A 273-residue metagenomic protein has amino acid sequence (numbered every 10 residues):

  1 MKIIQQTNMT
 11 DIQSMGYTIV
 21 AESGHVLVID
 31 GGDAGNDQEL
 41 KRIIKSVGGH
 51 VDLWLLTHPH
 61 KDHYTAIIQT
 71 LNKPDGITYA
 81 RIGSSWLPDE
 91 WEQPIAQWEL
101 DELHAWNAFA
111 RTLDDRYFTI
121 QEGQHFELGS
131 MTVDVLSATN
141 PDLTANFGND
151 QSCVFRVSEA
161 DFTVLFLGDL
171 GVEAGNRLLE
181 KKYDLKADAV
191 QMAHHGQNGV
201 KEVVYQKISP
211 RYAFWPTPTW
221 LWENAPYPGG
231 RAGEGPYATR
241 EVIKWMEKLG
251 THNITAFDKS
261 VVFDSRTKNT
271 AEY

Functional and structural regions predicted by a protein language model:
M1-H50, D115-K186, V262-Y273: Core dinuclear metal-dependent hydrolase active-site scaffold
Q5, D30-D33, W54-L56, E92-Q97 (+2 more regions): Second-shell loop/turn segments in exported
I12-Q13, A34-N36, P59-T65, L87-W91 (+4 more regions): Active-site environment of divalent metal-dependent phosphoester hydrolases
G24-L27, A34-L87, E180-Q197, S209-F214: Active-site metal-binding motif and surrounding structural segment of the metallo-beta-lactamase
N36-L40, H63-A66, E99-F109, F166 (+3 more regions): Stable alpha-helical elements in mature extracytoplasmic
T70-N72, R156, E202-Q206: Short amphipathic alpha-helices and their capping/turn segments at secondary-structure boundaries
Y79, L87-N149, Y212, T219-Y273: Binuclear metal-ion centers of metallo-dependent hydrolases, dominated by the metallo-beta-lactamase
D142-T144, V200-V203: Generic recognition of flexible, low-complexity loop/linker segments
